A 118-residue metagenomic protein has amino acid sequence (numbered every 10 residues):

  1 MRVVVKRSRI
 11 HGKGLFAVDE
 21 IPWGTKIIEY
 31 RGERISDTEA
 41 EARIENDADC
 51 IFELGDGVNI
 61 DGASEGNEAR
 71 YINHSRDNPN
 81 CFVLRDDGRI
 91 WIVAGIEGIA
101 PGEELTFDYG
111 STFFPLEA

Functional and structural regions predicted by a protein language model:
M1-S8, D47-E117: Catalytic core of the SET domain in histone-lysine N-methyltransferases, recognizing conserved active-site
V5-A17: Short aromatic-glycine motifs in intrinsically disordered, low-complexity regions
G14, E20, E97-I99: Residue-level "contact hotspot" at macromolecular interaction interfaces
R34-E41, T112-A118: Short, Lys/Arg- and Gly-enriched loop/turn segments at beta-strand edges
I44: Phosphate/pyrophosphate- and phosphate-bearing ligand-binding catalytic cores of soluble enzymes
